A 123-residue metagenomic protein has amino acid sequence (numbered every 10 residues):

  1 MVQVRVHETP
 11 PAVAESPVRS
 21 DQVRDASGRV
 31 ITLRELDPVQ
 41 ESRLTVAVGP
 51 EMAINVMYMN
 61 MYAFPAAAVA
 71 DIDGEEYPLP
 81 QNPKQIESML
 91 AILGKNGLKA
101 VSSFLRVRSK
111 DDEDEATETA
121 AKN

Functional and structural regions predicted by a protein language model:
V2-P10, E15-R19, A26-N123: Short, surface-exposed, charged amphipathic helix/loop patches that serve as local interaction elements
